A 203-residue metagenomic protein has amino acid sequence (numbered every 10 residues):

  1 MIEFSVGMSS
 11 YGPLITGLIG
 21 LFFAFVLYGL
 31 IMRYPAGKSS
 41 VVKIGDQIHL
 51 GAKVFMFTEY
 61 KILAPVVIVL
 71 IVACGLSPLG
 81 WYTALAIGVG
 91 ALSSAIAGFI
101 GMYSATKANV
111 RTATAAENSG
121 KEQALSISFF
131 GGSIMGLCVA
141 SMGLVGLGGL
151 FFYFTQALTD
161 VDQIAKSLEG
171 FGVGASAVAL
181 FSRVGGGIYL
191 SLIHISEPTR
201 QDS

Functional and structural regions predicted by a protein language model:
I2-V6, V72-L85, V145-G170: Helix-interface capping motifs at the ends of transmembrane segments in multi-pass membrane proteins
F4-A97, G101-A105, I127-L137: N-terminal alpha-helical transmembrane segments of multi-pass membrane transport and channel/translocase proteins
G12-P13, S167-G174: Loop-to-helix entry region at the N-terminal start of transmembrane alpha-helices in multi-pass membrane transporters
A36-S39, T114-Q123: Juxtamembrane helix-boundary/capping and inter-helix hinge elements in multi-pass membrane proteins
I48, T112, H194: Residue-level signature of catalytic and energy-coupling elements of molecular machines, predominantly ATP/GTP-dependent
A91-Y103, G136-L144, G148, A175-V184: Mid-bilayer segments of alpha-helical transmembrane spans in multi-pass integral membrane proteins that mediate
I100-A113, G186-L190: Inner-leaflet juxtamembrane helices
I193, P198-S203: Single conserved hydrophobic/aromatic residue that forms the stacking wall/gate of nucleotide- or nucleobase-binding
